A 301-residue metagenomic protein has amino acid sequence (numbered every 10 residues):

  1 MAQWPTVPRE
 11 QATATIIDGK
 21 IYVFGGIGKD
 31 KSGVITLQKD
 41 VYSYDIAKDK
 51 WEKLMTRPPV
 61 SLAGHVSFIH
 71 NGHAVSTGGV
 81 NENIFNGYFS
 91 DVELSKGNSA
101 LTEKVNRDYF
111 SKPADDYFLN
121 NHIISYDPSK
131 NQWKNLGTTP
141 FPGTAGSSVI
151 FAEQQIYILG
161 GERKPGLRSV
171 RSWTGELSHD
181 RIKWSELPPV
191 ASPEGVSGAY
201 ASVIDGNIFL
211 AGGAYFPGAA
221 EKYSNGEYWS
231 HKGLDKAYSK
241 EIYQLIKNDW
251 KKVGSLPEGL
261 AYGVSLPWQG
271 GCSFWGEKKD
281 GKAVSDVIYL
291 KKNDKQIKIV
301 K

Functional and structural regions predicted by a protein language model:
M1-K301: Kelch-like beta-propeller repeat domains
